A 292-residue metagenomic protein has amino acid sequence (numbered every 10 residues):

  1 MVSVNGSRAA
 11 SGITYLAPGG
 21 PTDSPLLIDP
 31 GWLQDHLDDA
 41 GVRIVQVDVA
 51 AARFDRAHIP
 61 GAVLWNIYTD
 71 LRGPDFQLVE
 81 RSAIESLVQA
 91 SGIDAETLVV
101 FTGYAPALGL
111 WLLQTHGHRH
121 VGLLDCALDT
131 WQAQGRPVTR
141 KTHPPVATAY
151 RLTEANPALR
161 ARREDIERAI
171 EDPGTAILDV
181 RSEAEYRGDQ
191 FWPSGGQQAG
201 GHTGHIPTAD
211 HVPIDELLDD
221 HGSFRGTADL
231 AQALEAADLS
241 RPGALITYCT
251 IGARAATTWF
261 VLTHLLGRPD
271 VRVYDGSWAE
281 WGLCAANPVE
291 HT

Functional and structural regions predicted by a protein language model:
V2-D23, D75-P173, D189-Q190, G204 (+2 more regions): Thiolate-centered catalytic microenvironments shared by cysteine-dependent enzyme domains
G12-E96, D165-P242, L283, H291: Positively charged, proline/Ser/Thr-rich regional signature most characteristic of the Rhodanese/CDC25-like
H36, T69, T115, G135 (+2 more regions): Short, isolated positions within intrinsically disordered regulatory regions of eukaryotic proteins
V138-K141, G195, V289-E290: Cytochrome P450 catalytic domain signature, combining two hallmark sequence patches
D220, R254-T258, W281-L283: Short active-site-adjacent structural elements
P269-T292: Extended hydrophobic/aromatic segments used for targeting, binding, or gating
